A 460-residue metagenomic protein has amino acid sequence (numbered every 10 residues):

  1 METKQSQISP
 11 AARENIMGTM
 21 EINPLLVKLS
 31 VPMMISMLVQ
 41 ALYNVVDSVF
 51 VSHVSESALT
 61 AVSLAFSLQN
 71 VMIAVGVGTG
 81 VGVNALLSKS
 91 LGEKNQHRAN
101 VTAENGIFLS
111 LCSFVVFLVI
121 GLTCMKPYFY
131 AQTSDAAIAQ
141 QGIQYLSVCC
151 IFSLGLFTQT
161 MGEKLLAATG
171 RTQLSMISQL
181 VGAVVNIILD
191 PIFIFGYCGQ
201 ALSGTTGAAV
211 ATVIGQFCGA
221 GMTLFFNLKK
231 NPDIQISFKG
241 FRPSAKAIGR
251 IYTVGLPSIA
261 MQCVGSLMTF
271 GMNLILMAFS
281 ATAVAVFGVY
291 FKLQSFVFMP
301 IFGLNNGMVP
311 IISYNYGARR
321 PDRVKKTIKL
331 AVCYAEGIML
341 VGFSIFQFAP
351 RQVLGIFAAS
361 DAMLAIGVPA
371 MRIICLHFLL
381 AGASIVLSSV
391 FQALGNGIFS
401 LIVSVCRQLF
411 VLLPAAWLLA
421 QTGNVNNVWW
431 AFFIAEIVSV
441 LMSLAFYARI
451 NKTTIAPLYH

Functional and structural regions predicted by a protein language model:
M1-S30, L87-L154, Q200-L256, I312-H377 (+1 more regions): Short alpha-helical transmembrane segments in multi-pass integral membrane proteins
T19, N23-L42, V46, L68-V75 (+6 more regions): Residue-level signal for short hydrophobic patches within transmembrane helices of multi-pass membrane transporters
K28-D47, V148, Q159, G182 (+5 more regions): Transmembrane helical elements of multi-pass membrane transporters/channels
L38, L42-T60, F129-A136, I192-S203 (+5 more regions): Helix-terminus/linker motif at the lipid-water interface of multi-pass membrane proteins
E56-S67, G142, L146, A209 (+2 more regions): Small-residue hotspots at the loop-to-helix junctions and early N-terminal turns of transmembrane alpha-helices
L59-V119, L156-S175, V286-P350, A381-V403: Small-residue-rich hydrophobic transmembrane alpha-helices
G80, C149-A167, S175-A183, A208-T223 (+4 more regions): Short runs within selected transmembrane alpha-helices of multi-pass transporters and secretion channels
G121, K164, D190, I194 (+7 more regions): Structural signal for membrane-spanning alpha-helices in multi-pass inner-membrane proteins, emphasizing helix cores
